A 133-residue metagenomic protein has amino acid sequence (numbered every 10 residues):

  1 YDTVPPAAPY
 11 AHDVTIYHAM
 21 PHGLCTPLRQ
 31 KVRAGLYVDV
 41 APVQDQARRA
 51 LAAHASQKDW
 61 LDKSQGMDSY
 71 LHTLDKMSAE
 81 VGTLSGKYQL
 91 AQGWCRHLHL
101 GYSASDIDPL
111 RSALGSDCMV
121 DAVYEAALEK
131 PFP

Functional and structural regions predicted by a protein language model:
Y1-P133: Metal-dependent de-N-acetylase/amidase catalytic core
